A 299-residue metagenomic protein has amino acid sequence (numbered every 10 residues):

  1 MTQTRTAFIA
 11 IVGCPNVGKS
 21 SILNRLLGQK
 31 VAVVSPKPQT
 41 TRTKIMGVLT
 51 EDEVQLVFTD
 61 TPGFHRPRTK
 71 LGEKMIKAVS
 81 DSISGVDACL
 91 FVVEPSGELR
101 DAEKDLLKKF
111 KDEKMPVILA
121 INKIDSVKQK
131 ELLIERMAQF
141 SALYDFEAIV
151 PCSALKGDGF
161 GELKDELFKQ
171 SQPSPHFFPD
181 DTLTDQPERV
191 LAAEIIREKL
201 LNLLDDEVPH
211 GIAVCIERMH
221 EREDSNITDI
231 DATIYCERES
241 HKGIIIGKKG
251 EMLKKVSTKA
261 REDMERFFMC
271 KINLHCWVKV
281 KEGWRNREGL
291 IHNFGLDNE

Functional and structural regions predicted by a protein language model:
M1-A88, V93: Conserved G1/Walker A P-loop phosphate-binding module
G18, G159, M252: Conserved glycine(s) of the Walker
Q29, V48-D52, P67, S82 (+9 more regions): Conserved, well-folded catalytic cores of nucleic-acid-processing and energy-transducing macromolecular machines
T41, H65-R66, E98-L99, V127-K128 (+1 more regions): Catalytic P-loop NTPase motifs of RecA-like helicase/translocase cores
T50-Q55, K74-I149, H220-S225: Conserved C-terminal guanine-recognition region of P-loop GTPase G domains, centered on the G4
D60, N122, S153: Active-site glycine-centered loops adjacent to acidic/histidine catalytic or metal-binding residues that shape
M115-P116, D125-E188: Canonical P-loop GTPase G-domain recognition
E188-E299: P-loop NTP-binding site
